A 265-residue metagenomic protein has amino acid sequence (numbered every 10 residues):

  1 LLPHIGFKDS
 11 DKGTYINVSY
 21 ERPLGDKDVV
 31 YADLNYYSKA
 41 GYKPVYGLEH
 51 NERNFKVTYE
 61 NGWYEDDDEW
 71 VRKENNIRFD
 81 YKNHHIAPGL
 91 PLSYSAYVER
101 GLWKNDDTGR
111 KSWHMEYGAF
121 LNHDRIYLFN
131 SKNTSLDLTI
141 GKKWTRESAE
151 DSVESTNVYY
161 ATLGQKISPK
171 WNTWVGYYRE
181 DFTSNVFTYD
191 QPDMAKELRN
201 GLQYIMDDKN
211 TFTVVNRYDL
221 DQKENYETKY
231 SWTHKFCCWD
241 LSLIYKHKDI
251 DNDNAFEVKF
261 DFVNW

Functional and structural regions predicted by a protein language model:
L1-K12, D28-Y31, K56-Y59, L92-V98 (+1 more regions): Transmembrane beta-strand segments of Gram-negative outer membrane beta-barrel proteins
L1-N51, F262: Outer-membrane beta-barrel initiation region
K12-E21, Y46-L48, F79, N83 (+3 more regions): Structured alpha-helical segments in the cores of large, soluble enzyme domains
T14, Y36, A40-P44, N61-E65 (+6 more regions): Transmembrane beta-barrel architecture of outer-membrane proteins
D33-S38, G62-D67, N216-L220, H247: Conserved short loop/turn motifs at secondary-structure junctions
K39-E49, F55-N83, Y97-N105, R110 (+1 more regions): Flexible loop and strand-edge segments within Gram-negative outer membrane beta-barrel domains
G89-Y97, K104-W265: Exposed, low-structure sequence patches enriched in small/polar residues
